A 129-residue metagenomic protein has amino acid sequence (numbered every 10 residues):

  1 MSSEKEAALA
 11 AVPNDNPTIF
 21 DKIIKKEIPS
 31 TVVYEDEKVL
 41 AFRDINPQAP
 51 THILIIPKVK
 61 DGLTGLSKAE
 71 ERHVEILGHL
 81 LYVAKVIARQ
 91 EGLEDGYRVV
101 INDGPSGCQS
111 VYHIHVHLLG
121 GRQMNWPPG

Functional and structural regions predicted by a protein language model:
M1-G129: HIT superfamily nucleotide-processing domains
